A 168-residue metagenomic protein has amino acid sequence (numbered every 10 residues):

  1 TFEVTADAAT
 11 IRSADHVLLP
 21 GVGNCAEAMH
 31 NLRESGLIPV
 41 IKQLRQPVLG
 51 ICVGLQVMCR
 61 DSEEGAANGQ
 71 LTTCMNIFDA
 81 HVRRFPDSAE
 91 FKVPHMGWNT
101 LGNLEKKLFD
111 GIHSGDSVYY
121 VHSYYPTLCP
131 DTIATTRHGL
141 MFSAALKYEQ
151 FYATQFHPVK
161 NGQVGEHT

Functional and structural regions predicted by a protein language model:
T1-F2, V82: Generic structural signal for residues in well-ordered beta-strands
E3-S13: Short acidic low-complexity segments
T10-I11, V40, A145: Structural alpha-helical scaffold elements that stabilize or flank donor/cofactor-binding regions in carbohydrate
I11-G21: Short acidic/histidine-rich motifs immediately flanking catalytic phosphotransfer sites in two-component signaling
R12, A26, H30, Q56 (+2 more regions): Alpha-helical elements of the RecA-like P-loop NTPase motor core of helicases
C25-M96: Cysteine-nucleophile active-site neighborhood
Q43, A80-T168: Amide-donor transfer/coupling interface in amidating biosynthetic enzymes
